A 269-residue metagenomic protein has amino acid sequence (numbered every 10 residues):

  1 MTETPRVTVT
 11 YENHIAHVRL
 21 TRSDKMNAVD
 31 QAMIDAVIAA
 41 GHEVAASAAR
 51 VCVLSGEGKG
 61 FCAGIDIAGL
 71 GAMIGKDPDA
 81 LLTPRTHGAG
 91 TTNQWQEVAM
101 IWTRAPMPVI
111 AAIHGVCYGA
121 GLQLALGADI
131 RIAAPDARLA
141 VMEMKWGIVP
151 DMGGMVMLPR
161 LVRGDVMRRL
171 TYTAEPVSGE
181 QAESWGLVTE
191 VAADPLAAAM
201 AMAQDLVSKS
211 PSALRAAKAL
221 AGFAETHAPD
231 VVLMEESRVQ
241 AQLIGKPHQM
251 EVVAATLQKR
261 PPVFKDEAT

Functional and structural regions predicted by a protein language model:
M1-E57: Conserved CoA-thioester-binding segment of acyl-CoA-metabolizing enzymes
M1-T2, A254-T269: Terminal low-complexity tails and localization/encapsulation signals of metabolic enzymes
S23, I132-A137, V188-M234, A241-P247 (+1 more regions): C-terminal long alpha-helix characteristic of the crotonase
G56-I101: Glycine- (often His-adjacent) and acidic-residue-rich active-site loop that binds/positions the CoA thioester
G64, T92, Q96, G119 (+4 more regions): Glycine-rich phosphate-binding loop at the start of an alpha helix
E97-P106, A112, Y118-Y172, W185 (+1 more regions): CoA-thioester-processing core
A174-Q181: Acidic, divalent-metal-coordinating active-site segment for phosphoryl/phosphodiester hydrolysis, typified by short
